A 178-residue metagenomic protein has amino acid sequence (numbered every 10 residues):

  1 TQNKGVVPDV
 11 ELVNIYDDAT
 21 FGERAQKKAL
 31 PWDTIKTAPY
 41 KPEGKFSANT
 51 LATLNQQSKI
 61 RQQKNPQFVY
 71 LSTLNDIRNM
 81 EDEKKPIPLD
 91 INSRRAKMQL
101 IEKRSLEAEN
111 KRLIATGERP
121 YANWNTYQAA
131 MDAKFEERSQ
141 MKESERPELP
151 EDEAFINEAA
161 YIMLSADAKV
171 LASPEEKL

Functional and structural regions predicted by a protein language model:
T1-L178: C-terminal "post-core" interaction segments
